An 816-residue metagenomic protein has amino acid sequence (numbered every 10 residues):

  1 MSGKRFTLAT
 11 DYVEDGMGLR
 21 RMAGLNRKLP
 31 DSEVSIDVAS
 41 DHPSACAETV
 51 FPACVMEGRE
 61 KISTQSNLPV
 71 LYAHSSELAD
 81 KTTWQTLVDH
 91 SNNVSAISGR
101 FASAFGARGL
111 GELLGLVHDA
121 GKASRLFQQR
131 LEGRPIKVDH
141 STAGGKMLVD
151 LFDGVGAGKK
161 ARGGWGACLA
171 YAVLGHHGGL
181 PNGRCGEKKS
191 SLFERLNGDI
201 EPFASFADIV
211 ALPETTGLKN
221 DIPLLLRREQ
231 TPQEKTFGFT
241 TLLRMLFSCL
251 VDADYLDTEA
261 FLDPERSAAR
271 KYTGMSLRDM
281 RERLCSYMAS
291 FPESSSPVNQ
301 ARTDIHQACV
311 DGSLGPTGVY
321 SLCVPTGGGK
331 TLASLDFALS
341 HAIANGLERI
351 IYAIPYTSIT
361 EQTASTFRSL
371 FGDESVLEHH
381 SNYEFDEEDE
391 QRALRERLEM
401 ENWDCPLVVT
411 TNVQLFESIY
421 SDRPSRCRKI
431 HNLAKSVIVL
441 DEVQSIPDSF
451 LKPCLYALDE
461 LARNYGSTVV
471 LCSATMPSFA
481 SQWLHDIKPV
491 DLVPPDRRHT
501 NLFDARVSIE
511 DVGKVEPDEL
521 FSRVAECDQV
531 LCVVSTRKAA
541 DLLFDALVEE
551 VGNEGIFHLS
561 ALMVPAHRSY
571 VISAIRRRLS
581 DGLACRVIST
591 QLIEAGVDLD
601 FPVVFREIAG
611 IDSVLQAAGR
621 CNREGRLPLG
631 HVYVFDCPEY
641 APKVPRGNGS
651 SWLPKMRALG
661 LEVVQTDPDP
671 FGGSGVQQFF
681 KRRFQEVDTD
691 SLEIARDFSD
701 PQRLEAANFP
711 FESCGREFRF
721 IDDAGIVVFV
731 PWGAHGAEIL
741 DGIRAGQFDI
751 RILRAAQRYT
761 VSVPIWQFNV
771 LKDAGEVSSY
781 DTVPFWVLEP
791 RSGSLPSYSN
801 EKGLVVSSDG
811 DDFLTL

Functional and structural regions predicted by a protein language model:
R5, A462, D518, A525-C527 (+9 more regions): C-terminal helicase lobe and adjacent C-terminal extensions/tails of nucleic-acid helicase motors
F6, V50-T83, L87-R283: Accessory nucleic-acid engagement/destabilization modules that flank
T317-F337: Walker A/P-loop
E348-S369: Conserved Walker A/P-loop ATP-binding site and its immediately adjacent core in helicase/helicase-like ATPase domains
E374-Y420: Inter-Walker segment of RecA-like/P-loop motor cores
E378-D389, R537-K538, I556-Y570, T590-L592: Conserved helicase motor
C427-C454: SF2 helicase catalytic motif II
T475-R523: Interdomain hinge/linker at the junction between the two RecA-like core domains of SF2 helicases
